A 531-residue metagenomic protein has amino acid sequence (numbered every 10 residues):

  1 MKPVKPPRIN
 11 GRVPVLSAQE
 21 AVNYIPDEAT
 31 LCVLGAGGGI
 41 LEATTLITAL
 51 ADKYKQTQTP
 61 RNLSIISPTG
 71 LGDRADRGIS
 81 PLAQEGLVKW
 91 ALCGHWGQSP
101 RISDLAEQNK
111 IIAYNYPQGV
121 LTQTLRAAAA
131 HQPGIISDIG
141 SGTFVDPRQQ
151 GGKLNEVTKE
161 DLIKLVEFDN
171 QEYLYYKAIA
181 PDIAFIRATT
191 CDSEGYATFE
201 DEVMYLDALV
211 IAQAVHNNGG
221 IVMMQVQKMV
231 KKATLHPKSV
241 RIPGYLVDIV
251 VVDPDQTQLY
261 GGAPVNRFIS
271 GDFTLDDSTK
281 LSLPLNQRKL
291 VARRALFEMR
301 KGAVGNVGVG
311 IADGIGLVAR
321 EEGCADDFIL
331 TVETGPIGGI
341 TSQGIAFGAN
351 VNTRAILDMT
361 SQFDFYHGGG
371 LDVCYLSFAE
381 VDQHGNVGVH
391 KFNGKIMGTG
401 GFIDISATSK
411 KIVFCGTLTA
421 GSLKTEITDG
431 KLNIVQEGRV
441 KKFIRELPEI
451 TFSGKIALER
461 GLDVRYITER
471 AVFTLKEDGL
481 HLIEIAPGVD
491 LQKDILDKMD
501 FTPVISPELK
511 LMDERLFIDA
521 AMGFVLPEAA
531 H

Functional and structural regions predicted by a protein language model:
K2-K5, I9-N23, G38-Y54, I66 (+3 more regions): Conserved phosphate- and dinucleotide-binding cores of soluble alpha/beta proteins, encompassing both enzyme active
V22, R61, L281-P284, R293-R300 (+2 more regions): Glycine-rich phosphate/ribose-binding loops and adjacent secondary-structure elements that form binding surfaces
T30-G35, S64-S67: Short glycine-rich or small-residue beta-strand-to-loop segments that form or flank ligand, phosphate, metal/Fe-S
L31-V33, V304-G308: Short glycine-rich phosphate-binding loop at a beta-alpha junction
A36, T189, V309-I311: Short, well-ordered beta-to-alpha junction loops that form the rim of enzyme active sites and present histidine/acidic
L50-L63, F328: Beta-solenoid repeat scaffold
Y196, T274-Q287, R294-N306, G479-L480 (+2 more regions): Glycine-rich phosphate/diphosphate-binding loops and the adjacent beta-loop-alpha structural elements that coordinate
